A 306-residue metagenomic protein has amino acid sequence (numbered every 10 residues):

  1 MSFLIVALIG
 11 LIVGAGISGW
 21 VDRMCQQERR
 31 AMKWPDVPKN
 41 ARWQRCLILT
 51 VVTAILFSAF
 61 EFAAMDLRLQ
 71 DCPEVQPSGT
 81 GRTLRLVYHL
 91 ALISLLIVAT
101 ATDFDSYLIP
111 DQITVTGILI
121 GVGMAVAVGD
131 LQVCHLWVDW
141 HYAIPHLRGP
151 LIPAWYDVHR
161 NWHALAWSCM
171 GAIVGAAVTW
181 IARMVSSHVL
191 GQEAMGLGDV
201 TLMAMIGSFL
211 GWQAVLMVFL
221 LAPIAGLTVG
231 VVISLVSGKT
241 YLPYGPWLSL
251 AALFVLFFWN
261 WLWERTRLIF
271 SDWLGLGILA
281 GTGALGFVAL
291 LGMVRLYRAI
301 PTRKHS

Functional and structural regions predicted by a protein language model:
M1-S306: A membrane-topology feature that recognizes alpha-helical transmembrane segments and their immediate juxtamembrane
